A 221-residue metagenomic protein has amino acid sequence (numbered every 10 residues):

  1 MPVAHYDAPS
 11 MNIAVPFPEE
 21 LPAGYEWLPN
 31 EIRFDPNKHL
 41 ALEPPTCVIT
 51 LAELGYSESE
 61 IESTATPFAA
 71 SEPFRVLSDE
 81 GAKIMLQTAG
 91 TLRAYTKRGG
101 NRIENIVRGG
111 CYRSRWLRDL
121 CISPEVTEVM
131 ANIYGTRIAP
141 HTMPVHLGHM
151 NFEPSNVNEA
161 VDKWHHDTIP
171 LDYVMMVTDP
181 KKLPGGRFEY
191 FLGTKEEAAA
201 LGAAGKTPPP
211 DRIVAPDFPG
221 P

Functional and structural regions predicted by a protein language model:
M1-G100: N-terminal auxiliary "cap/dimerization" subdomain that precedes the catalytic jelly-roll/cupin core of mononuclear
P22, E53, V107, A200-A203 (+1 more regions): Intrinsically disordered, low-complexity segments enriched in small/polar residues
P22-W27, R115-N132, D172-V174, G185 (+1 more regions): Short secondary-structure boundary segments
A52, S59, E104, G109-G110 (+2 more regions): Short leucine-rich amphipathic alpha-helices used at interfaces
F68-H146: Signature of the catalytic double-stranded beta-helix
A131-H141, F152-G220: Catalytic core of non-heme Fe(II) oxygenases with the double-stranded beta-helix
G148-M150: Conserved FAD-binding catalytic core of PHBH/FMO-like flavoproteins
